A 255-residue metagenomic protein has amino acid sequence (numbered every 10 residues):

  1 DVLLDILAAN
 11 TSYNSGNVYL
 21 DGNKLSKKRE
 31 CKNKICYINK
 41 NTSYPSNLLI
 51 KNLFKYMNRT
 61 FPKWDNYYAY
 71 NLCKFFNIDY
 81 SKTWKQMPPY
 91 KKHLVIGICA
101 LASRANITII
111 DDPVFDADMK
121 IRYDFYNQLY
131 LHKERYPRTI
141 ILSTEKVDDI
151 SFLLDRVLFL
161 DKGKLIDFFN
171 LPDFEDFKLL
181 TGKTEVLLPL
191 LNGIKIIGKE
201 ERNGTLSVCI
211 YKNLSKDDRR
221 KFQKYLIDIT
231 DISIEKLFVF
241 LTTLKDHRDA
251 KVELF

Functional and structural regions predicted by a protein language model:
A8: Helix-to-loop junction immediately C-terminal to a conserved catalytic motif
G16-C31: Conserved ABC transporter NBD signature motif
N39-I96: ABC-family P-loop ATPase nucleotide-binding domains
R122-R135: Helical segment within the ABC ATPase nucleotide-binding domain
S143-E145: H-loop/switch region of ABC-family ATPase nucleotide-binding domains
I150-F152: A short, surface-exposed alpha-helical micro-motif characterized by mixed small hydrophobic and charged/polar residues
G204-F255: C-terminal coupling/interaction segments
